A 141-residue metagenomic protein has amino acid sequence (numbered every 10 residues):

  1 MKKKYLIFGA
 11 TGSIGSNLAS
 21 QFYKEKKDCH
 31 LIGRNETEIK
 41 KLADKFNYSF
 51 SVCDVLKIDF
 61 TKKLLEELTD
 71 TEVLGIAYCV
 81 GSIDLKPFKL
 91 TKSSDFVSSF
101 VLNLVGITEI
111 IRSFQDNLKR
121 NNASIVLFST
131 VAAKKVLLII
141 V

Functional and structural regions predicted by a protein language model:
Y5-G9: Conserved N-terminal Rossmann-fold NAD(P)-binding element of oxidoreductases
T11, G15-S20: N-terminal Rossmann NAD(P)H-binding glycine-rich loop of SDR-like oxidoreductase domains
K26-I39: Conserved glycine-rich Rossmann-like NAD(P)H-binding loop of the short-chain dehydrogenase/reductase
K45-D59: Rossmann-fold cofactor-recognition segment
D70, L102-A123: Amphipathic alpha-helical dimer-interface segment in Rossmann-like NAD(P)H-dependent oxidoreductases
A77-L85: Conserved NAD(P)H cofactor-binding loop of Rossmann-fold oxidoreductase domains
S82, K89-E109, V126: Catalytic Tyr-X3-Lys loop
S124-V141: Catalytic loop of short-chain dehydrogenase/reductase
